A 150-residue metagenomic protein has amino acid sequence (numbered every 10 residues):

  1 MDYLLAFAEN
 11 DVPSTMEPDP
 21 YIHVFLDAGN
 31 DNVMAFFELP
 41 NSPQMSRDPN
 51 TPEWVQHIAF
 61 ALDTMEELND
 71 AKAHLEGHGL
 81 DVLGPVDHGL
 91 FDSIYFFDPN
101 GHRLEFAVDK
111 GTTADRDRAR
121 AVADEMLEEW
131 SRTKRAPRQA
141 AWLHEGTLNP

Functional and structural regions predicted by a protein language model:
M1-V33: Core segments of cupin and vicinal oxygen chelate
N10-S14, S46, V82: Short, P/G- and charge-enriched loop/turn segments at secondary-structure junctions
T15-M16, V86, R120: Alpha-helical interaction segments
G29-N32, P40-P43, T51-E53, H57-R103 (+2 more regions): Vicinal oxygen chelate
R47, R116-R120: Short, charged, solvent-exposed linker or helix-capping segments at domain edges/interfaces that act as flexible hinges
A119-E129: Low-complexity, intrinsically disordered terminal/linker segments enriched in charged and Gly/Pro repeats
